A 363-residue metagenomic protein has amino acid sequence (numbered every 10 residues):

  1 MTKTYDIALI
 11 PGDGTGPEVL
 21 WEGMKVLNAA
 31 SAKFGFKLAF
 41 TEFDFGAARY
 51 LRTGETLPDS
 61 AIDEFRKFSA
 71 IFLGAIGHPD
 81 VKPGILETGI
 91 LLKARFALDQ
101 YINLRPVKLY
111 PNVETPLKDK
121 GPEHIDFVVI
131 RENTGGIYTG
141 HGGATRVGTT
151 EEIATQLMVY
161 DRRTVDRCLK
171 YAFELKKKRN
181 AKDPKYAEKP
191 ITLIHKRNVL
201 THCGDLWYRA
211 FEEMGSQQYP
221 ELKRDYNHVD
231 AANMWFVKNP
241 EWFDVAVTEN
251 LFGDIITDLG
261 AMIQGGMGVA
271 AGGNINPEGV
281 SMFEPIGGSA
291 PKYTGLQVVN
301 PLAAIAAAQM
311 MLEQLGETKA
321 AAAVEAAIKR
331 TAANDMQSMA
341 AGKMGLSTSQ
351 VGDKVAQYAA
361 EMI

Functional and structural regions predicted by a protein language model:
A8-K25, A29-S31, T149-D230: Glycine-rich phosphate/diphosphate-binding loop of Rossmann-like nucleotide-binding domains
D13-G16, S69, I130, A172 (+4 more regions): Buried hydrophobic positions in well-ordered alpha/beta secondary-structure cores of metabolic enzymes
G23, L27, F211, A304-L312 (+1 more regions): Buried hydrophobic packing segments
G35-D59, F236: N-terminal beta-loop-helix "entrance" segment that forms/cooperates in small-molecule cofactor or anionic ligand
A47-Y50, F236-D335: Glycine-rich phosphate/nucleotide-binding loop
L51-T155, L251-G253: N-terminal glycine-rich phosphate/adenylate-binding segment common to multiple enzyme folds
I62-D80, M214, Q218-S281, A360-M362: Glycine-rich phosphate-binding loop
G140-I191, R197-V199, T318, A323-I363: Glycine-rich phosphate/pyrophosphate-binding loop and the adjoining helix
